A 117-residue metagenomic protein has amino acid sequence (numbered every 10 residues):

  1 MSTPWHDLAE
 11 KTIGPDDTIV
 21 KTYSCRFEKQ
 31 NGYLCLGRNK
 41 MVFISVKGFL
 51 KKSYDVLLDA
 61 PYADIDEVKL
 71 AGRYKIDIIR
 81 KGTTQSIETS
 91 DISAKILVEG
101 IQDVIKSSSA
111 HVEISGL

Functional and structural regions predicted by a protein language model:
T3-G14, C25-Q30, I44-S45, L50-L117: Acidic, Ser/Thr- and proline-rich intrinsically disordered linker/docking segments of eukaryotic scaffolds
G32-L34: His/acidic/aromatic-lined binding-pocket segments of jelly-roll/cupin-type domains and related regulatory beta-sandwich
G37-R38: Extracellular/lumenal glycan-associated surfaces
